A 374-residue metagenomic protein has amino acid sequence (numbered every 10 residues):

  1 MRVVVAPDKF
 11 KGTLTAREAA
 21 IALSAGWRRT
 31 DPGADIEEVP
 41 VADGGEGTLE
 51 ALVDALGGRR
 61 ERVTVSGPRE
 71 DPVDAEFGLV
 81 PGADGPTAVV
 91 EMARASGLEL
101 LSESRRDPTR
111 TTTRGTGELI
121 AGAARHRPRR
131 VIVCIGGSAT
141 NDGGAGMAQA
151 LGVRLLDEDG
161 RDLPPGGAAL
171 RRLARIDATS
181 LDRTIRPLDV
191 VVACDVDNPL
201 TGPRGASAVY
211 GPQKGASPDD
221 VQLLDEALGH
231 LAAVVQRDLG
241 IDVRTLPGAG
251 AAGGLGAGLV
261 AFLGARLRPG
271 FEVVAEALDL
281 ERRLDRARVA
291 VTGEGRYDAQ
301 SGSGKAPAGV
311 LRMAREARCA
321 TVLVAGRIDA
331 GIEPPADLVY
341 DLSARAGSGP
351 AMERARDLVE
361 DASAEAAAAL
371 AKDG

Functional and structural regions predicted by a protein language model:
M1-I135, A139-G374: N-terminal loops that bind phosphate or other acidic moieties and the adjacent beta-alpha structural core
